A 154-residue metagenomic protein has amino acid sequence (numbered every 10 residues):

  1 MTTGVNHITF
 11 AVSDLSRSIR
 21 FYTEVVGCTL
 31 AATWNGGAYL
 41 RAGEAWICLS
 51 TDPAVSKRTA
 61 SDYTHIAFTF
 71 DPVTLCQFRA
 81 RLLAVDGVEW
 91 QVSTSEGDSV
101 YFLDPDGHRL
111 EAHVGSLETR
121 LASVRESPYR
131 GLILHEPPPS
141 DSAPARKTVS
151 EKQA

Functional and structural regions predicted by a protein language model:
V5-S13, S56-R81, E96-H108: Vicinal oxygen chelate
N6-S16, A45-S50, R79, D141-K152: Short N-terminal helix-initiation segments at or just after the protein's N-terminus
D14-T29, R81-A84: Amphipathic alpha-helical segments
G27-A31, D71-V73, V88-S93: Short linear motifs in intrinsically disordered
T29-D62, P72, L103, R109-S116: Conserved short beta-strand elements that form part of the metal-binding/catalytic scaffold of enzyme active sites
A80, A84-A154: Vicinal oxygen chelate
